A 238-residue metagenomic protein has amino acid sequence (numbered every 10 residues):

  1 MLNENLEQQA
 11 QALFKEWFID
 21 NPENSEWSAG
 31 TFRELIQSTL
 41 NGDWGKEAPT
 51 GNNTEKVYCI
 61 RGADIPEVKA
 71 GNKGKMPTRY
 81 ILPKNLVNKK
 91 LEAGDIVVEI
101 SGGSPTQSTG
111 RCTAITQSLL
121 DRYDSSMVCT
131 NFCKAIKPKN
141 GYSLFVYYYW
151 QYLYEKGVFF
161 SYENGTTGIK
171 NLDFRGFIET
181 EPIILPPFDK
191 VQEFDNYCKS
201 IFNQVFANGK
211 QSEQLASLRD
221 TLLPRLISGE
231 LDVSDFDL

Functional and structural regions predicted by a protein language model:
M1-W44, I184-V233, L238: Non-catalytic DNA-recognition/assembly elements of restriction-modification systems
R33-P49, A63-S104, S118: Sequence-specific dsDNA recognition surfaces
E55-V57, D64, K84-N85, P182: Charge-rich amphipathic alpha-helical interaction elements
P66-P77, G103-V128, L144-Y148, G157-E163: Short, ligand-facing micro-motifs at secondary-structure edges
R79-L82, K134-P138, E179-L185, K199-F206: Short, well-ordered beta-strand elements within core beta-sheets of diverse protein domains
L91, I96-V98, Y123-N131: Active-site rim segments in enzyme catalytic domains, especially the processed small/beta chain of N-terminal
S126-F132, F159-Q192: A short glycine-rich beta-alpha junction/loop motif
K139-F177, D237-L238: Short, positively charged
